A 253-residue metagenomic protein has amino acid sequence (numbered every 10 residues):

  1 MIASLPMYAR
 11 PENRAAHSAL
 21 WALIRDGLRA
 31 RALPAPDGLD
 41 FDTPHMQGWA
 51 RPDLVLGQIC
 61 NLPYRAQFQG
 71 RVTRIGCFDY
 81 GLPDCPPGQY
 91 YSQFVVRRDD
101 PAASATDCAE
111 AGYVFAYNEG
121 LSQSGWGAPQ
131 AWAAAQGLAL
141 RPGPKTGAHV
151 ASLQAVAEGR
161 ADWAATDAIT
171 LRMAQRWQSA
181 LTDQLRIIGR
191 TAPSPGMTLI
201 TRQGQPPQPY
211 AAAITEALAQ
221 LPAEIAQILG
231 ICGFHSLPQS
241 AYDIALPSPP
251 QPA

Functional and structural regions predicted by a protein language model:
M1-T73, C77-Y80, D84-Q89, A223-A253: N-terminal hydrophobic or amphipathic helices and topogenic motifs
I2, G76-D79, D84-Y91, S179-T215 (+1 more regions): Periplasmic-binding protein-like
I2-L23, P86-L153, A226-S240, I244-A245: Bilobed "Venus flytrap"/periplasmic-binding protein-like clamshell domains and structurally analogous long
T43-G48, H149-A155, A161: Short, hydrophobic alpha-helical packing/hinge segments within bilobed ligand-binding/sensory domains
P52-L54, Y90-S92, G112, G196-M197: Short, surface-exposed beta-edge/turn micro-motifs
V55, I59-Q69, A157, D162-D183: A ligand-binding cleft/hinge motif common to bilobed small-molecule-binding domains
S124-W126, S152-A155, R172-Q175, G196-T198: Short acidic/glycine-rich loop or secondary-structure boundary segments that cap or lie
